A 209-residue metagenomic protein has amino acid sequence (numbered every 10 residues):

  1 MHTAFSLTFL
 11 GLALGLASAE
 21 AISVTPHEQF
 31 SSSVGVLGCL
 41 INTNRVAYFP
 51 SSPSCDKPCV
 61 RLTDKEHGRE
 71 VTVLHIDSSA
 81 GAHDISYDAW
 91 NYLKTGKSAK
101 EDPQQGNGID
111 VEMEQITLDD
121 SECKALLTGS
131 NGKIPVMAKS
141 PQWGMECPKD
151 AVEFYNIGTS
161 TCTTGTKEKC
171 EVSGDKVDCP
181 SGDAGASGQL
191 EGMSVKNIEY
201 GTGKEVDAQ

Functional and structural regions predicted by a protein language model:
H2-P58, V71, S78-A82, Y87-Q209: Mature exported/compartmentalized surface modules and terminal targeting/interaction regions
